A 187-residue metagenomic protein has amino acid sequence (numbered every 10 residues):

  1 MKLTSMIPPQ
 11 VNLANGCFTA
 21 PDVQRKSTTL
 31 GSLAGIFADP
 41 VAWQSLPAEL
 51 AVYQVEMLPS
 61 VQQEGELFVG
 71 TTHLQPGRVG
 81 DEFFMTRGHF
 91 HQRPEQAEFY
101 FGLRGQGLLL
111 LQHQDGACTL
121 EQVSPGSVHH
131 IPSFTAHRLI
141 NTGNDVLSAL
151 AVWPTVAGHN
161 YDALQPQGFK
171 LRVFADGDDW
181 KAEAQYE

Functional and structural regions predicted by a protein language model:
M1-A14: N-terminal capping/interface segment
I7, I36, V128-I131, I140: Weak global preference for isoleucine
C17-Q122, T142-L147, V152-E187: Active-site region of the double-stranded beta-helix
L108, V128-H129, S133-R138, G158: Histidine-centered metal-chelating micro-motifs
E121-P125, H129: Charged, surface-exposed interaction regions in soluble eukaryotic proteins
